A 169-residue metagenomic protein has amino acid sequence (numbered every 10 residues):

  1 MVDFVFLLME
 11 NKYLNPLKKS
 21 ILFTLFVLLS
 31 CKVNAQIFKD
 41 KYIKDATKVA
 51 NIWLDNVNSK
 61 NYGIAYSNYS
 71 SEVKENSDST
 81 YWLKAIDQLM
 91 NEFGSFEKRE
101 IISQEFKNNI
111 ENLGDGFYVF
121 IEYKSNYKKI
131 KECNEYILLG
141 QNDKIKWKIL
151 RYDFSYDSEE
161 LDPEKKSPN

Functional and structural regions predicted by a protein language model:
M1, V5-L8, Y156, P168: Residue-level recognition of alpha-helix boundary/capping or hinge positions
V5-I37: Bacterial Sec-dependent N-terminal signal peptides
V33-N61: Short, low-complexity N-terminal intrinsically disordered segments enriched in polar/charged residues
N34-D40, L83-M90, E135-Y136: Short charge-dense sequence patches
T47-K48, G63-G116: Short solvent-exposed beta->alpha transition segments
Q104-N169: Exposed beta-sheet edge and beta->alpha loop/turn motif
